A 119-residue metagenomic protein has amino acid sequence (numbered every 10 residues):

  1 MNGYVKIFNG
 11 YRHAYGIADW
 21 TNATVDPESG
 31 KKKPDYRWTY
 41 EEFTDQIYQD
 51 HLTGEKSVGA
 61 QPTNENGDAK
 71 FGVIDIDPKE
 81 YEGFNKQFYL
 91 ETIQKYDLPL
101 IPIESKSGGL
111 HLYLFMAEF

Functional and structural regions predicted by a protein language model:
M1-F71, K79-Y89: DNA replication initiation on ssDNA origins
Q61-G67, Q94, I101-K106: Short glycine/proline-enriched loop/turn "hinge" motifs that connect secondary-structure elements and lie
I74, P99-F119: Histidine-centered divalent-metal-coordination microenvironment in nucleic-acid enzymes
E82-K95, F115-F119: Helical (often loop-to-helix) elements that flank the catalytic cores of nucleotide-handling enzymes
